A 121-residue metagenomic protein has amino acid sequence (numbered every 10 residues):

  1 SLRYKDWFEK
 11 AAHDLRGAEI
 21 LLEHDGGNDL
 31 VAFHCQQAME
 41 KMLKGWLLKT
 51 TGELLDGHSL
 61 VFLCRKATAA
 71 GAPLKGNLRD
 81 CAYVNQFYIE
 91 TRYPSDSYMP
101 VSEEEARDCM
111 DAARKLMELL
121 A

Functional and structural regions predicted by a protein language model:
S1-A121: Terminal alpha-helical segments
